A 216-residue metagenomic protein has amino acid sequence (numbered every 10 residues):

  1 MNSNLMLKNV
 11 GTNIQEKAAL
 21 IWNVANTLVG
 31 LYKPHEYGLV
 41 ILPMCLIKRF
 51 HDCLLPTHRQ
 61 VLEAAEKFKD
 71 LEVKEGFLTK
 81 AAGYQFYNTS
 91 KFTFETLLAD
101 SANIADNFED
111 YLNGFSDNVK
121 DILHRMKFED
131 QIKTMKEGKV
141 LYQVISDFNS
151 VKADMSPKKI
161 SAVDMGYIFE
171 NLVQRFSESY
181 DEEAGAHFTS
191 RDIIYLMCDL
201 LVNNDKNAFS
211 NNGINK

Functional and structural regions predicted by a protein language model:
M1-K206: Non-catalytic, mostly N-terminal accessory regions of nucleic-acid modification and defense proteins
K206-K216: Conserved class I S-adenosyl-L-methionine
